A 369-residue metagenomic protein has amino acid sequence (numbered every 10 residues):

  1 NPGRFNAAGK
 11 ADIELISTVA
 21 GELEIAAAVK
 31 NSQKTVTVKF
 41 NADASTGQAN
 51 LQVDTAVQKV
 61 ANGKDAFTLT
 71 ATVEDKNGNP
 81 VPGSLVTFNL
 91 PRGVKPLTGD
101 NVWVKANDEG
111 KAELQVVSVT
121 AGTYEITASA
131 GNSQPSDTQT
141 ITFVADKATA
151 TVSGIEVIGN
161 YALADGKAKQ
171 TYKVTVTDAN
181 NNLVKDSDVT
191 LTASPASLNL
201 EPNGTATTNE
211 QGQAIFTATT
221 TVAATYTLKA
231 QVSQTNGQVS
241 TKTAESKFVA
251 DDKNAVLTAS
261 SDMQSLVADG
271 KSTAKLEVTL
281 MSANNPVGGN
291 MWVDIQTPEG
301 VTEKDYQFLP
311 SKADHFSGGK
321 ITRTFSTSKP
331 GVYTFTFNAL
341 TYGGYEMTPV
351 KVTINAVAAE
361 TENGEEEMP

Functional and structural regions predicted by a protein language model:
N1-P369: The feature marks long extracellular or luminal low-complexity segments
